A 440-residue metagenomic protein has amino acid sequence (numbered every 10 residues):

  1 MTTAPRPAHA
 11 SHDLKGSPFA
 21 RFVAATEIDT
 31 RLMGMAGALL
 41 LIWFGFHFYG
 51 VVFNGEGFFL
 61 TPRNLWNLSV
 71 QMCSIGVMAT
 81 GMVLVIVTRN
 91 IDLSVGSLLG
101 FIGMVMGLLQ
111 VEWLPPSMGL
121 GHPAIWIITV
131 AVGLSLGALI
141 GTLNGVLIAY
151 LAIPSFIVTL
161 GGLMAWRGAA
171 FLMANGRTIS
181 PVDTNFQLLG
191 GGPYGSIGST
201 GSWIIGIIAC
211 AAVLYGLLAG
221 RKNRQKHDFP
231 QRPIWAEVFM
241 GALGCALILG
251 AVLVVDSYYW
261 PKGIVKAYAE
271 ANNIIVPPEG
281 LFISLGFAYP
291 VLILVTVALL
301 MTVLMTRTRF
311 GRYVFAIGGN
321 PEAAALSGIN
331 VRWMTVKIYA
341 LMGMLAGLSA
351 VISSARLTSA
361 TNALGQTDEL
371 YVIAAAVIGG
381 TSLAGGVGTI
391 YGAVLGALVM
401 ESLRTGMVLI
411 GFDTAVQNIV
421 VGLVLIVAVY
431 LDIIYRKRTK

Functional and structural regions predicted by a protein language model:
R6-V77, W113-I128, H227-I234, I283: Membrane-interfacial amphipathic/re-entrant helices at transmembrane-helix boundaries
F46-H47, T61-W113, L139, G145-F156 (+4 more regions): Single transmembrane alpha-helix segments in multi-pass membrane proteins
L84-M104, L147-G161, Y313, W333 (+4 more regions): Short, non-helical or kinked segments that cap or interrupt transmembrane helices
P116-G162, L214-R221, L395-G396: Alpha-helical transmembrane segments within multi-pass membrane transporters and channels
G141, Y339-I352, R356-V421: Transmembrane alpha-helical segments in multi-pass inner-membrane proteins
G168-L300, L304, N362, K440: Transmembrane helix-bundle core of multi-pass membrane transporters and related energy-transducing complexes
A211-Q225, M305, S349, V394-K440: C-terminal transmembrane helix and the adjacent membrane-cytosol boundary/short C-terminal tail of inner/organellar
L218-P233, L300-Y339: Membrane-helix/interface signature in polytopic inner-membrane proteins
